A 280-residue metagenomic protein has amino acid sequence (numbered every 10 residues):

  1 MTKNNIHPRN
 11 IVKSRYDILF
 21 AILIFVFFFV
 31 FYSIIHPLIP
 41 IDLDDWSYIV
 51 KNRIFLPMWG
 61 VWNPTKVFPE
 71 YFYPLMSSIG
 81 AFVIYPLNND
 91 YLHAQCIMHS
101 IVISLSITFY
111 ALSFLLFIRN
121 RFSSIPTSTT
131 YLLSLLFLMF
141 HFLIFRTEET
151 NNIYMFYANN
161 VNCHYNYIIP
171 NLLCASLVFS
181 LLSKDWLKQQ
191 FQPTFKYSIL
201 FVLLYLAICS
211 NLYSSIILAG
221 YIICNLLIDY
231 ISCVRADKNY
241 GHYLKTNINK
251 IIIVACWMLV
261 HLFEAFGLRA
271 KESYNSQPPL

Functional and structural regions predicted by a protein language model:
M1-F29, T127-L132: Start-transfer (signal-anchor) and selected internal transmembrane alpha helices of multi-pass inner/ER membrane
S14-I18, I34, F114-F122, F179-Q189 (+1 more regions): Structural signal for the C-terminal ends of transmembrane alpha-helices and the immediately following loop
F29-V30, F137-R146, L204-C209, C256-G267: Aromatic-anchored segments of alpha-helical transmembrane domains
Y32-Y85, N89, H93-I97, L212-L280: Transmembrane catalytic cores of multi-pass membrane glycosyltransferases and polysaccharide-assembly enzymes
I97, I101-I125, Y131-L133, S176: Transmembrane-helix motifs of polytopic, lipid-linked glycan transferases
L105-Y110, Y167-L182, I217-N225, C256-W257: Hydrophobic cores of alpha-helical transmembrane segments in multi-pass inner/ER membrane proteins, independent
S128-L182: Membrane-interface micro-motifs in multi-pass membrane enzymes
S183-L206: Short hydrophobic alpha-helices at membrane interfaces in multi-pass membrane enzymes
